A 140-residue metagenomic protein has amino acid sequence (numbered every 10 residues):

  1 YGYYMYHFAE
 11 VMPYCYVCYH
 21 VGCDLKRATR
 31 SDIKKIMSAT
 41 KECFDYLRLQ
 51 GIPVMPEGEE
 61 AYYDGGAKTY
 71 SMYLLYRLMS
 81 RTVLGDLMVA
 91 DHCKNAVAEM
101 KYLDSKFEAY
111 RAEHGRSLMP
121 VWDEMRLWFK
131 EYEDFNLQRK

Functional and structural regions predicted by a protein language model:
Y1-K26, D32-F44: Active-site-proximal catalytic alpha-helix in oxidoreductases
A28-T29, H92: Residue-level detector of alpha-helix boundaries and kinks
K41-K140: NAD(P)-dependent Rossmann-like dehydrogenase/reductase catalytic/cofactor-binding core
